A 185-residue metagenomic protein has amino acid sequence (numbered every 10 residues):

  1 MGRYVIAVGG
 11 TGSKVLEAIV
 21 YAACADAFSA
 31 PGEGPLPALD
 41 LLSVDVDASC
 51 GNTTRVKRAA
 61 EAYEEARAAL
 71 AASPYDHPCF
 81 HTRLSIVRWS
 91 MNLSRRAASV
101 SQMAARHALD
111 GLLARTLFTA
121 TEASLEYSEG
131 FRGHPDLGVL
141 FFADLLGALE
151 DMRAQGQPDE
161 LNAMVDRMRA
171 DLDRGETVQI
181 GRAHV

Functional and structural regions predicted by a protein language model:
M1-V178: Segments that form or flank anion-binding pockets
A183-V185: Conserved small/polar residues in nucleotide/adenosyl-binding loops
